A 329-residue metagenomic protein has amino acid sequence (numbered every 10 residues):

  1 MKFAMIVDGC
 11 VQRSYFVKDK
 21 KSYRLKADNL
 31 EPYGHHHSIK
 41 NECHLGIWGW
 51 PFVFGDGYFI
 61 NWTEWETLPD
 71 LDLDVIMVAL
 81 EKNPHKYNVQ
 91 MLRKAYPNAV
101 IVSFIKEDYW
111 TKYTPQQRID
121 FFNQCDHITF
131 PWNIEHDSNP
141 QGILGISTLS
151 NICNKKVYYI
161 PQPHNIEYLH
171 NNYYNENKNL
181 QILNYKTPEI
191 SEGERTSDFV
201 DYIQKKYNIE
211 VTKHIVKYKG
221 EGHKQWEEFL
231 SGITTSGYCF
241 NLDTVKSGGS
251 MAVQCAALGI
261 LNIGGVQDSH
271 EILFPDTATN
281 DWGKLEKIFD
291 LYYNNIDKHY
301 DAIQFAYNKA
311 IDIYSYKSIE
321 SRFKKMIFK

Functional and structural regions predicted by a protein language model:
M1-S103, K112, D126, Y207-T212 (+5 more regions): N-terminal pre-catalytic "stem/leader" segment of glycosyltransferase-like enzymes
D8, L80-E81, F104-Y109, W132-I134 (+4 more regions): Histidine-centered beta-alpha loop that forms part of the nucleotide-sugar donor binding/catalytic region in diverse
G46-W48, F52-Y58, T234-I311: Catalytic binding pocket for nucleotide-activated donors in carbohydrate/polymer assembly enzymes
L68-P69, R118-F122, S231-G232: Structural alpha-helical scaffold elements that stabilize or flank donor/cofactor-binding regions in carbohydrate
V100-Q117, I134-H136, E271-I272: A short, histidine- and acid-enriched strand-loop-helix "catalytic/donor-clamping" loop that lines the nucleotide-sugar
K112-R118, N123-K155, G193-R195: A short, active-site helix/loop in glycosyltransferases that binds the activated sugar's phosphate group
D137-Q141, Q162-W226: Conserved catalytic-core segment of nucleotide-activated headgroup transferases in glycan assembly
W226, L230-S236: Short alpha-helical donor nucleotide-sugar binding micro-motif in glycosyltransferases
